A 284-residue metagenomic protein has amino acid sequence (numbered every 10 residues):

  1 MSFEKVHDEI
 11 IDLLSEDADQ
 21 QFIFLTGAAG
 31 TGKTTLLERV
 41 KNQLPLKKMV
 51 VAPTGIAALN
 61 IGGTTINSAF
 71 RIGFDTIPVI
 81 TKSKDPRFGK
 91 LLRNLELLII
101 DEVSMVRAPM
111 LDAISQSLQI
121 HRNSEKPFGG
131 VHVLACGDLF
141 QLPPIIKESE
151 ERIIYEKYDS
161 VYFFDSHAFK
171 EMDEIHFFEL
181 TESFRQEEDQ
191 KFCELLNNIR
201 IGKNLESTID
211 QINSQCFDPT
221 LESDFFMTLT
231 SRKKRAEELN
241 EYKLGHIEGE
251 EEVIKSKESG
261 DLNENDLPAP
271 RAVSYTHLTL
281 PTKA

Functional and structural regions predicted by a protein language model:
M1-L278: Conserved ATP-binding/catalytic motifs of P-loop helicase motor domains
T279-A284: A short, hydrophobic C-terminal helix/tail in secreted or cell-surface proteins
